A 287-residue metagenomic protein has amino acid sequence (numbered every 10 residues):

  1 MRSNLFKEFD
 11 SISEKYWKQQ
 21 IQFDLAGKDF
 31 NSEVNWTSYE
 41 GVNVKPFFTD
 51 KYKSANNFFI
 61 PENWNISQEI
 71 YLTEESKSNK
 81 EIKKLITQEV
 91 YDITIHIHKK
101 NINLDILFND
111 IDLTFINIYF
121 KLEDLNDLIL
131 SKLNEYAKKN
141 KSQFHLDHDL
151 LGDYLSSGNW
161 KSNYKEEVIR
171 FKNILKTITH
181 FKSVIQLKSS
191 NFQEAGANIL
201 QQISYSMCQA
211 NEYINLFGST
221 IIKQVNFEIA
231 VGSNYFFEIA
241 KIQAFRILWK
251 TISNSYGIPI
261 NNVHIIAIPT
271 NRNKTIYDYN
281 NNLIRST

Functional and structural regions predicted by a protein language model:
M1-Y235, Y256, N262-H264: Catalytic alpha/beta active-site cores
S206, T220, E228-T287: Active-site capping/gating regions of soluble enzymes
